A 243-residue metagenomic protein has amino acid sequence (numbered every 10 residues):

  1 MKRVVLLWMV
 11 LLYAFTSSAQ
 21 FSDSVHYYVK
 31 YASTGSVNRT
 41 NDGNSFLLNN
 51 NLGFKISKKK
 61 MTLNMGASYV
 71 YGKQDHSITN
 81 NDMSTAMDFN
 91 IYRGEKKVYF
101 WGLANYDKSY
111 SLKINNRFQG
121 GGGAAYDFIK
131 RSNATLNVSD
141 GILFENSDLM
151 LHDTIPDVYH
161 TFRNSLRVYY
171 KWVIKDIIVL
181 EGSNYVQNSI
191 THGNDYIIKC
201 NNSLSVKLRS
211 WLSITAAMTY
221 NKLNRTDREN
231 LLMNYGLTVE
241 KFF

Functional and structural regions predicted by a protein language model:
Q20-N64: Short glycine/proline- and aromatic-enriched beta-strand/turn motifs that initiate or cap beta-hairpins
V25-Y27, N44-L48, T79-M83, N116-G120 (+4 more regions): Residues that define the transmembrane beta-barrel architecture of outer-membrane proteins
Y31-V37, M65-Y71, G102-Y106, G122 (+5 more regions): Transmembrane beta-barrel strands of outer-membrane/channel proteins
N50-L52, T85-F89, G122, L166-V168 (+2 more regions): Membrane-embedded beta-strands of outer-membrane beta-barrel proteins, especially the hydrophobic/small aromatic
F54-K58, I91-R93, Y126-F128, Y170-W172 (+3 more regions): Residue-level signature of outer-membrane beta-barrel architecture
K59-M65, E95-F100, S132-L136, I174-L180 (+1 more regions): Repeated loop/turn-to-beta-strand initiation elements of outer-membrane beta-barrel proteins
A67, D75-R163: Outer-membrane pore/translocation modules
V206, L231-F243: Outer-membrane beta-barrel "beta-signal"
